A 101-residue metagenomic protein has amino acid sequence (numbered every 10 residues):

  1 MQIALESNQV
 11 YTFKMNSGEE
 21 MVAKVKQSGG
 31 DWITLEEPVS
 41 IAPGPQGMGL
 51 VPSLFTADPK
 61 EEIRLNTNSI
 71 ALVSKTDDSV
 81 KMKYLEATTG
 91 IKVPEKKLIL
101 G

Functional and structural regions predicted by a protein language model:
Q2-G101: Conserved RNA-binding domains used in RNP assembly and mRNA/RNA metabolism
